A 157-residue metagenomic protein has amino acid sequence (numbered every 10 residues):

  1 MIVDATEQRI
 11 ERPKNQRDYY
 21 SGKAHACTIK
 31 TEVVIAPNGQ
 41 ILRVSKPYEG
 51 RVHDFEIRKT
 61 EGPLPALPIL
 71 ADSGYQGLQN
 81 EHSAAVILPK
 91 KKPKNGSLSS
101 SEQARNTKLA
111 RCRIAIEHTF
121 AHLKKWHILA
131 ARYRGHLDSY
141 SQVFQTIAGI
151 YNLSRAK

Functional and structural regions predicted by a protein language model:
M1-K157: Short, well-ordered secondary-structure "scaffold" segments embedded in the functional core of diverse domains
